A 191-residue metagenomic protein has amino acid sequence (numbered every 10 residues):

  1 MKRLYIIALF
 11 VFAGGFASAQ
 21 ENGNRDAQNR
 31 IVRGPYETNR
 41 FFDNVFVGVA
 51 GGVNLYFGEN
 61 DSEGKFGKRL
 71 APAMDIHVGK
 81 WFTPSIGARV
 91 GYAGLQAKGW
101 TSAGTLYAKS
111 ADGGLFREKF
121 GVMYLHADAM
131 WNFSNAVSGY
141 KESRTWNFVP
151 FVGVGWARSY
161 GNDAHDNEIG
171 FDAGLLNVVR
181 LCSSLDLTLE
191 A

Functional and structural regions predicted by a protein language model:
M1-D26: Bacterial Sec-dependent N-terminal signal peptides
Q20-G79, G161-A164: Short glycine/proline- and aromatic-enriched beta-strand/turn motifs that initiate or cap beta-hairpins
V47-G51, V78, I86, V90 (+4 more regions): Membrane-embedded beta-strand positions of outer-membrane beta-barrel proteins
V53, K80, W131-N135, N177-V179: Residue-level signature of outer-membrane beta-barrel architecture
S62, M74-D75, K80, Y92-G94 (+4 more regions): Outer-membrane beta-barrel domain signature
S85-F171, L181-S183: Gram-negative (and chloroplast) outer-membrane scaffold detector with strong preference for beta-barrel transmembrane
R180, S184-A191: Solenoidal tandem-repeat scaffolds enriched in leucines and small polar residues
